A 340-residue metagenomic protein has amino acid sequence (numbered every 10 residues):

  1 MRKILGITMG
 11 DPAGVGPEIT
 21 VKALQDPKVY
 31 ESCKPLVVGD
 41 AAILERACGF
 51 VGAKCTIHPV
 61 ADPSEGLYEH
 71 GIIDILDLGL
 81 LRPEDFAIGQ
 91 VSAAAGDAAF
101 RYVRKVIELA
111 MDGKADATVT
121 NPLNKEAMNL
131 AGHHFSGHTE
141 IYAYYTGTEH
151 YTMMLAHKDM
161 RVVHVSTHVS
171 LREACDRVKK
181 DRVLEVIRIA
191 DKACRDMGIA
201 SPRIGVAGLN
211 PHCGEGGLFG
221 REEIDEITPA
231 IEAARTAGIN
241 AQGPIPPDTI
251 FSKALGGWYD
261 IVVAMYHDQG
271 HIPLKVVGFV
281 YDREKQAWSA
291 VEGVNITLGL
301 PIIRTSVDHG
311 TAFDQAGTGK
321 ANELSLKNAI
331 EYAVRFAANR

Functional and structural regions predicted by a protein language model:
M1-H138, D181-G205, L209-M265, Q269-N295 (+1 more regions): Contiguous, glycine/small-aliphatic-enriched amphipathic segments in soluble metabolic enzymes
Y145-M160, T297-T311: Short, flexible loop segments at boundaries between secondary-structure elements
L155-R177, D181-L184: Ligand-binding beta-strand-loop-alpha-helix segment within the catalytic cores of soluble metabolic enzymes
